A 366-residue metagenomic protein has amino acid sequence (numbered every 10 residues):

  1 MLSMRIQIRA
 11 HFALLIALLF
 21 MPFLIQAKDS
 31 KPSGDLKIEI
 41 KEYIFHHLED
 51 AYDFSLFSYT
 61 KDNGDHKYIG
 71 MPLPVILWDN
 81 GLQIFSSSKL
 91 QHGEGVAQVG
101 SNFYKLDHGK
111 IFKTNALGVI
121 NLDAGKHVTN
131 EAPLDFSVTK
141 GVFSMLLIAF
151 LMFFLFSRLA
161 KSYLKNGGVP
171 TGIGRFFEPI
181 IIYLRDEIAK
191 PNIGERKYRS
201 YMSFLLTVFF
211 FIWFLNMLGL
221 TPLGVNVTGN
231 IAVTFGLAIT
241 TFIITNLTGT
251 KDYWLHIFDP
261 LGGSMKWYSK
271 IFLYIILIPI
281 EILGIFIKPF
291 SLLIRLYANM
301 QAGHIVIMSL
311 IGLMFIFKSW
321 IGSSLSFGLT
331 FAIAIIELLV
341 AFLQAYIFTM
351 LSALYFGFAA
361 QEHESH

Functional and structural regions predicted by a protein language model:
L2-I8, L24-P170: Perimembrane topogenic segments of multi-pass inner/organellar membrane proteins
Q7-L14, V142, L146, Y201-L205 (+3 more regions): Alpha-helical transmembrane segments
A13-P22: Bacterial N-terminal signal peptides
V128-A132, I182-K197: Cytosolic juxtamembrane amphipathic/interface segments immediately preceding and feeding into a transmembrane helix
G141-I182, D186-P191, M202-F210, M217: Core alpha-helical transmembrane segments of integral membrane proteins
V169, I173, N192-K197, G262-I275: Membrane-interface segments at loop-to-transmembrane junctions
M202, T207-T221, A232-G236, T240-M350 (+1 more regions): Hydrophobic alpha-helical transmembrane segments and adjacent short intramembrane/lumenal linkers of inner/organellar
T221-V227: Membrane-interface helix caps and helix-loop-helix hairpins in membrane proteins
